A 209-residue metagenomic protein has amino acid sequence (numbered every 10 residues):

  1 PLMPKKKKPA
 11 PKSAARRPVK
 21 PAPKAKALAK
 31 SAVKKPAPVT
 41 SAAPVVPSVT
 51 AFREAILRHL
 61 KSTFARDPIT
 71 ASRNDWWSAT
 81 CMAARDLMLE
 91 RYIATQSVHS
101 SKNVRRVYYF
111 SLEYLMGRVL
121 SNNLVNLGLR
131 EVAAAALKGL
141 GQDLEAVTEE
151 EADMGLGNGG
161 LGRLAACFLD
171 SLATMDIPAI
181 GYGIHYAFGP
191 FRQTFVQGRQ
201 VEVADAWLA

Functional and structural regions predicted by a protein language model:
P4-K8, R16, K20-K26, K30-A209: A conserved ligand/cofactor-binding region detector
